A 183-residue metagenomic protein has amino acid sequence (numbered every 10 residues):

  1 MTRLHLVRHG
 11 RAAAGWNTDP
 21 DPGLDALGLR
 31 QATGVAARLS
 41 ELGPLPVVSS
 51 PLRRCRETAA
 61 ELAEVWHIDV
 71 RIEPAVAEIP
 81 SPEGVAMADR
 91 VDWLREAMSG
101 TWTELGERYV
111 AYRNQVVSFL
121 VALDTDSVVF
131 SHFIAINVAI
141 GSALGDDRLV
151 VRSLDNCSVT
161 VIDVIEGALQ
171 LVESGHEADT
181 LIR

Functional and structural regions predicted by a protein language model:
M1, I68-I72, E78-D92, G141-R183: Acidic, low-complexity terminal tails and accessory targeting/binding regions of phosphate-metabolizing enzymes
T2-E73, E96, G100-L105: Active-site-proximal alpha-helix that buttresses catalytic centers in soluble enzyme cores
L4, T125-I134: Generic beta-sheet signal
G10, F133, H176: Active-site metal-binding loops of divalent metal-dependent hydrolases
S49-S50, S131, S158-T160: Short linear Ser/Thr-Pro motifs
R54-R56, I79-P80, A135-N137: Short, active-site-adjacent cap segments at secondary-structure transitions
E61, V138-S142: Active-site signature of alpha/beta-hydrolase-fold catalytic machinery across serine- and Asp/Cys-nucleophile hydrolases
A97-T125: Internal catalytic-core helix/loop-beta-alpha segment that presents or stabilizes conserved functional determinants
